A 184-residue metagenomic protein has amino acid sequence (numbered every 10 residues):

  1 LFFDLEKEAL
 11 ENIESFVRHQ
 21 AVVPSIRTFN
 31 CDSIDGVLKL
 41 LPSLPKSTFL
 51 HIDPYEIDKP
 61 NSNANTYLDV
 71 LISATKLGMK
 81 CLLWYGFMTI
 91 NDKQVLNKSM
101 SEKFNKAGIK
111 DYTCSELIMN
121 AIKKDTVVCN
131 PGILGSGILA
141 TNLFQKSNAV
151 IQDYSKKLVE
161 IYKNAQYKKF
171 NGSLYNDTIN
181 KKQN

Functional and structural regions predicted by a protein language model:
L1-N184: Class I S-adenosyl-L-methionine-dependent methyltransferase catalytic core
